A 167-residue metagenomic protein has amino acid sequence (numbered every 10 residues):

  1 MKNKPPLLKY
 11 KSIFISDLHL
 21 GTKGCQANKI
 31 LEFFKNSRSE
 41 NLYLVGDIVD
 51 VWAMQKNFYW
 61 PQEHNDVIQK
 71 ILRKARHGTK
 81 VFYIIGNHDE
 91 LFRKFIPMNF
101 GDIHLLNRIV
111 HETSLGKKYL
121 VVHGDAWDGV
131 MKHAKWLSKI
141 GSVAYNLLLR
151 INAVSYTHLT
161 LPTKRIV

Functional and structural regions predicted by a protein language model:
P5-K11, L20-S114: Core catalytic region of metal-dependent phosphoesterases/phosphodiesterases, especially metallo-beta-lactamase-like
K11-H19, K118-D125: Active-site-proximal beta-strand elements of phosphoester/diester hydrolases
H19, N87-H88, H123, H158: Histidine-centered divalent metal-coordination motifs
R108-A153: Conserved, surface-exposed functional patches that form binding/active-site neighborhoods
H158, T163-V167: Single conserved hydrophobic/aromatic residue that forms the stacking wall/gate of nucleotide- or nucleobase-binding
